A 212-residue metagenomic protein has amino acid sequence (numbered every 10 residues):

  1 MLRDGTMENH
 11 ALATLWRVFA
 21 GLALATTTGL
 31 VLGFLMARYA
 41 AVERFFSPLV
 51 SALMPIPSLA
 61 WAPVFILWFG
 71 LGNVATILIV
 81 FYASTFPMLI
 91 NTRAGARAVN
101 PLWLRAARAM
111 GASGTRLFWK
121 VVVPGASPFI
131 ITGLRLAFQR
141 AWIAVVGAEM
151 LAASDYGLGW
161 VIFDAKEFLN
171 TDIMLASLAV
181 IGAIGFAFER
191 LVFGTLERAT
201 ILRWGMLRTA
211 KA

Functional and structural regions predicted by a protein language model:
M1-A23: Periplasmic/extracellular loop-to-transmembrane helix junction in inner-membrane transport proteins
D4, E8, L12, V42-F46 (+7 more regions): Alpha-helical membrane-protein architecture signal
A20-V50: Transmembrane-helix boundary motif in ABC transporter permease subunits
S51-P87, A94-G95: Generic hydrophobic transmembrane alpha-helix motif, especially the helices
L78, Y82, G114-A148, D172 (+2 more regions): Transmembrane alpha-helices
N91-I131, G159-I162: Short cytoplasmic-facing helical segments at TM-TM junctions of multi-pass membrane proteins
L158-L196: Hydrophobic alpha-helical transmembrane segments of polytopic membrane proteins
E197-A212: Short cytosolic juxtamembrane segments of multi-pass membrane proteins
